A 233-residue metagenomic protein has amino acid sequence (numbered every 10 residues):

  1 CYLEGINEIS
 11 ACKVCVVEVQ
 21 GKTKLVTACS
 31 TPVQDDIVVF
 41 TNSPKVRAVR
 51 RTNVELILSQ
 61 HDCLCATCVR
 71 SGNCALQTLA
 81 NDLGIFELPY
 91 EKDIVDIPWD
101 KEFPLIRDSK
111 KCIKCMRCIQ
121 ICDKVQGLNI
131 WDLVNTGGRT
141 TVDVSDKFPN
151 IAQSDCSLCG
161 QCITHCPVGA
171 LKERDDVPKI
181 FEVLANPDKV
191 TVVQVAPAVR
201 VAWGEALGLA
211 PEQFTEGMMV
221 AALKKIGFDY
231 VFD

Functional and structural regions predicted by a protein language model:
Y2-I6: Serine/threonine-rich, repeat-prone extracellular segments and beta-strand-based repeat modules of secreted/surface
E8-S10: Beta-rich nucleic-acid/ligand-interaction surfaces
K13-L158, T164, L171-K172, D176-V183 (+1 more regions): Fe-S ferredoxin-like electron-transfer domains and their immediately adjacent linker/connector regions across
D143-D233: Flanking helices and flexible, charged tails adjoining ferredoxin-like Fe-S electron-transfer domains in multi-subunit
